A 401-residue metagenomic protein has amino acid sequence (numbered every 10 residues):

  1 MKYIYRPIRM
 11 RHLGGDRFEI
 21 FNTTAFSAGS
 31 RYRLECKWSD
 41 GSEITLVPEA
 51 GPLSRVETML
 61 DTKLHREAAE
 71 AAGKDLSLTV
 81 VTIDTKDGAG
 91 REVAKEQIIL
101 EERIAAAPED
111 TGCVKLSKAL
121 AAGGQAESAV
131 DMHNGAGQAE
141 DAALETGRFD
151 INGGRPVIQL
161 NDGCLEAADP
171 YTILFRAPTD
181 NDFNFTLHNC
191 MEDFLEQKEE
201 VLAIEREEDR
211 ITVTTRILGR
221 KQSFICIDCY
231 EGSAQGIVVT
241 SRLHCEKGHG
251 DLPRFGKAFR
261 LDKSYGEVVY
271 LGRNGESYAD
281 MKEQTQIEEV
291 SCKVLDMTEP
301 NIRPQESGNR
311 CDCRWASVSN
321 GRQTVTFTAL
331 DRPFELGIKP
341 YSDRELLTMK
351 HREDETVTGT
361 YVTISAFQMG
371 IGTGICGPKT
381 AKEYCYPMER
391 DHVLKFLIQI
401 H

Functional and structural regions predicted by a protein language model:
M1-V157: Carbohydrate-binding surfaces of carbohydrate-active enzymes
A105-H401: Beta-strand/loop-rich accessory regions of lumenal/periplasmic or secreted enzymes, predominantly carbohydrate-active
